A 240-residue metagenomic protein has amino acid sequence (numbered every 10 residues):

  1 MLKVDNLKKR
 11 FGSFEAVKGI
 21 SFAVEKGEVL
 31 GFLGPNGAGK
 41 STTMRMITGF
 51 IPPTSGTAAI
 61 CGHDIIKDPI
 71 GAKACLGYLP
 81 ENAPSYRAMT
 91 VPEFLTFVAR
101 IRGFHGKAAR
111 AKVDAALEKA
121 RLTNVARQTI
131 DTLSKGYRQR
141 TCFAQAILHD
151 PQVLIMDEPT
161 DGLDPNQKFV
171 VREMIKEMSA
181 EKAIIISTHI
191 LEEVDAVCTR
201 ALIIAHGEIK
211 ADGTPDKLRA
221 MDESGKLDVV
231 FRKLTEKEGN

Functional and structural regions predicted by a protein language model:
A88, T129-G136: Conserved ABC ATPase signature
T96, R100, K107-V125: Conserved ABC ATPase "signature" region
F143: Hydrophobic anchor residue at the start of the ABC signature
L154-E158: Catalytic Walker B motif of ABC-type/P-loop ATPase nucleotide-binding domains
K168-A180: Helical segment within the ABC ATPase nucleotide-binding domain
D212-G213: ABC ATPase "signature
